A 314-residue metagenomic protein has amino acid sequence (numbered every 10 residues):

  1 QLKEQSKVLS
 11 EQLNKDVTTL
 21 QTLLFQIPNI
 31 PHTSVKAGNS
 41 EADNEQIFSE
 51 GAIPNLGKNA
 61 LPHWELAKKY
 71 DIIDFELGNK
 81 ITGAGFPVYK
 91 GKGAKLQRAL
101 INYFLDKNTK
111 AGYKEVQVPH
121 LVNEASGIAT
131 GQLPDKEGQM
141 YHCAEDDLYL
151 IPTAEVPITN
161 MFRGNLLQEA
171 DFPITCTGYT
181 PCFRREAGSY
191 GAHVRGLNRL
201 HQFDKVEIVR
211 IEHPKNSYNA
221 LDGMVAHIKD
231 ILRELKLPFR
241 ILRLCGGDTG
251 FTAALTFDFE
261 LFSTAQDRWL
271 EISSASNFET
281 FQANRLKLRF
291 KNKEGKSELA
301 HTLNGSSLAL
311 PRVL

Functional and structural regions predicted by a protein language model:
Q1-P54, I72, E76: N-terminal alpha-helical targeting/anchoring segments
S49-L314: TRNA-recognition modules of translation machinery and tRNA-sensing kinases, especially anticodon-binding
